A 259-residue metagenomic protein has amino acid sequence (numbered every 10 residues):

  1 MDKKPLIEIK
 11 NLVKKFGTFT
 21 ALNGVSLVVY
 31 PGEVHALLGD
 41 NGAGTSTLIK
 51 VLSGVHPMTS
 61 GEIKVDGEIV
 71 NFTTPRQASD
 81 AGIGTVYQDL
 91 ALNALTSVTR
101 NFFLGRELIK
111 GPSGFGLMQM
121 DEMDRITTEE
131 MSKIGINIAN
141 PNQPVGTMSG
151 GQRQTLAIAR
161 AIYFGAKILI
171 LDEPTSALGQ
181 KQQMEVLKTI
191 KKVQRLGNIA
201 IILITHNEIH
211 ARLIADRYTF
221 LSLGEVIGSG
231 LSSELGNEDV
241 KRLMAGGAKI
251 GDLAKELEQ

Functional and structural regions predicted by a protein language model:
D2-Q259: Glycine-rich phosphate-binding loops of nucleotide-dependent enzymes
